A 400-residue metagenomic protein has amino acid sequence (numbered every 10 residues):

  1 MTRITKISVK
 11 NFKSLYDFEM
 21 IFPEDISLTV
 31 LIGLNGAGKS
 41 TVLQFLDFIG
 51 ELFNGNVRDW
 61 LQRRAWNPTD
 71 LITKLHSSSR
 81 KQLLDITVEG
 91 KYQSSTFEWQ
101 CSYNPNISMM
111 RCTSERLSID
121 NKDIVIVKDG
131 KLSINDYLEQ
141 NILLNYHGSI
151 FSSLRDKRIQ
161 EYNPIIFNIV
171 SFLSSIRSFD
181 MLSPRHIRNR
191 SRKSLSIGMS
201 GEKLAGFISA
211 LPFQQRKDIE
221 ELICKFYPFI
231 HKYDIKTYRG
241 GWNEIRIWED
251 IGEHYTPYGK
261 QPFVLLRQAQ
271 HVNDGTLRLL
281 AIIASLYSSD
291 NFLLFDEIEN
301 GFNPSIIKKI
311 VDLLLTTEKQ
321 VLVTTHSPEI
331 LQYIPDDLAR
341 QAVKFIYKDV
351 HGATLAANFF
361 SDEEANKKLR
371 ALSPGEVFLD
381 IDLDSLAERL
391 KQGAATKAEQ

Functional and structural regions predicted by a protein language model:
M1-R3, K309-Q400: C-terminal lobe/lid and adjacent interdomain/linker elements of RecA-like ASCE P-loop ATPase modules
M1-S77, K81, A398-Q400: Pre-Walker A-like glycine/lysine-rich segment at the N-terminus of P-loop NTPase domains
V9, L84-Y92, I247: Short beta-strand segments that buttress and anchor functional surface loops
L15, K91-T96, P228, D250-G252: Glycine-centered tight beta-turn/hairpin loop motif at sheet-sheet or coil-to-beta transitions
L28-V30, F292, Q320: Residue-level preference for the first positions of well-ordered beta-strands
Q82-L84, S174-S175, D290, K319 (+1 more regions): Short glycine-/polar-rich loops that comprise or flank the Walker A/P-loop and associated switch/sensor motifs
Q93-D234: Electropositive, glycine-dotted interaction segments that contact anionic polymers or phosphate-rich ligands
C224, K232-S288, F292-S305: Conserved ABC ATPase signature
